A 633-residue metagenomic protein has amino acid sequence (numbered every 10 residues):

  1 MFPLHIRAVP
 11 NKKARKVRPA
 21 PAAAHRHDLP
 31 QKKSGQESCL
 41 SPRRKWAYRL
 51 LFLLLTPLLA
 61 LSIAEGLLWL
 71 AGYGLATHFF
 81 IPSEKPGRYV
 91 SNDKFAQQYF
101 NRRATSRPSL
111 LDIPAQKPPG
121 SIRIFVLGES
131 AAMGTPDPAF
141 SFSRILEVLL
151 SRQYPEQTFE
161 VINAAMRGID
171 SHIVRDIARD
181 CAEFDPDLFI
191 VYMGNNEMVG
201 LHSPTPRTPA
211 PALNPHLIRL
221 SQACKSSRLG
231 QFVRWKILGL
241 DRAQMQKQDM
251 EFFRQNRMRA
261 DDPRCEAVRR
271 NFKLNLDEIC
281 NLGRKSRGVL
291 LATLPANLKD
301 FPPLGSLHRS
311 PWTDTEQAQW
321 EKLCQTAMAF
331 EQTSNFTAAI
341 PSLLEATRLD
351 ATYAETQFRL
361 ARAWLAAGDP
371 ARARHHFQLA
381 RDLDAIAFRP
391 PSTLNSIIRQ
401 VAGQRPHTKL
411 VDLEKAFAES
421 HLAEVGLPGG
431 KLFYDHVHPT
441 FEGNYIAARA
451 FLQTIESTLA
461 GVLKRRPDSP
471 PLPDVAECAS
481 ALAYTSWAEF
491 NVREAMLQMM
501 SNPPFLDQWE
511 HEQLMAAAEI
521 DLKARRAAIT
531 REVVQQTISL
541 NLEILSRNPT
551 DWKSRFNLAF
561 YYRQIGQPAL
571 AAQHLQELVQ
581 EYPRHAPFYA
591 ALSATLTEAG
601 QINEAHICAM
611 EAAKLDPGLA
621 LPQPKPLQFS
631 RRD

Functional and structural regions predicted by a protein language model:
L51-L67: Hydrophobic membrane-insertion alpha-helices, especially the h-region of bacterial N-terminal signal peptides
A71-Y154: Membrane/wall-proximal cationic-aromatic binding patches
V174-L188: Short, well-structured alpha-helical segments in soluble
P186, A351-T352, A385, P549-T550 (+2 more regions): Short coil turns that delineate tetratricopeptide repeat
G194-Q400, A416-A423, L427-P428, S457-N548 (+1 more regions): Serine-dependent acyl-ester chemistry module
C324-Q325, E355-R359, H375, S392-T393 (+4 more regions): Alpha-solenoid helical repeat scaffolds
H606-D633: Terminal, low-structured helical/coil segments at or just beyond the last alpha-helical repeat
